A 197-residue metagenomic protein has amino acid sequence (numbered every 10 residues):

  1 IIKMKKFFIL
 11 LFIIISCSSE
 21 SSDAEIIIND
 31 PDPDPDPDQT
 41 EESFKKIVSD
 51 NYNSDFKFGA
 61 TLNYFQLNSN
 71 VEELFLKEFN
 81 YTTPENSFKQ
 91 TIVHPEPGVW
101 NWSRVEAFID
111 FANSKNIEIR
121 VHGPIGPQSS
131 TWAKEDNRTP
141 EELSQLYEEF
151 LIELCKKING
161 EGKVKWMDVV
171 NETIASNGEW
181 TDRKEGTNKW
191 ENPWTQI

Functional and structural regions predicted by a protein language model:
I1-K3: Short, Lys/Arg-enriched N-terminal segments with co-localized hydrophobic residues within the first ~10-30 amino acids
K5-K6, L143: Structural motif marking the loop-to-transmembrane transition
F7-I15: Sec-dependent N-terminal signal peptides
I14-I47: Bacterial Sec-dependent N-terminal signal peptides
D34-Y81, E85: Boundary/entry segment of secreted carbohydrate-active catalytic domains
K77-P95, S103-I197: Substrate-binding cleft and catalytic face of glycoside hydrolase catalytic domains, especially the flexible beta-alpha
